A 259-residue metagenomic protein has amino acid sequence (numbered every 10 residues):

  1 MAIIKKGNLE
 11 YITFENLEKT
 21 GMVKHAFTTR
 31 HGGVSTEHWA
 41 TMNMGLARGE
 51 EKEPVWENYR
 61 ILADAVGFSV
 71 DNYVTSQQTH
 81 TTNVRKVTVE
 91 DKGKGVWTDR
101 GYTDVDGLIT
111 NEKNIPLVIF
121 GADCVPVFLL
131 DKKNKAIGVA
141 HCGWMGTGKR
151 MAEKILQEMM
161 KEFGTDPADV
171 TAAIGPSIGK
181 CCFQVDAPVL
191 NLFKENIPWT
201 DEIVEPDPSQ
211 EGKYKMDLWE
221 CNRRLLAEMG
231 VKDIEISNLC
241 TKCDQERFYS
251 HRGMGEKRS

Functional and structural regions predicted by a protein language model:
M1-S259: Active-site microenvironment for binding and transforming phosphate-containing groups
